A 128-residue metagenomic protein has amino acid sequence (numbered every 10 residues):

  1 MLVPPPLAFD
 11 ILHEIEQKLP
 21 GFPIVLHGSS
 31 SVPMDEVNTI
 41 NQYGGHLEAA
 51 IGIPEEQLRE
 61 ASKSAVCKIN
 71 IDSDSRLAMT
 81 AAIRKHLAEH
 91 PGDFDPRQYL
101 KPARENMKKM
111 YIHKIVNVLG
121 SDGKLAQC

Functional and structural regions predicted by a protein language model:
M1-C128: Metal-centered catalytic cores of metalloenzymes
